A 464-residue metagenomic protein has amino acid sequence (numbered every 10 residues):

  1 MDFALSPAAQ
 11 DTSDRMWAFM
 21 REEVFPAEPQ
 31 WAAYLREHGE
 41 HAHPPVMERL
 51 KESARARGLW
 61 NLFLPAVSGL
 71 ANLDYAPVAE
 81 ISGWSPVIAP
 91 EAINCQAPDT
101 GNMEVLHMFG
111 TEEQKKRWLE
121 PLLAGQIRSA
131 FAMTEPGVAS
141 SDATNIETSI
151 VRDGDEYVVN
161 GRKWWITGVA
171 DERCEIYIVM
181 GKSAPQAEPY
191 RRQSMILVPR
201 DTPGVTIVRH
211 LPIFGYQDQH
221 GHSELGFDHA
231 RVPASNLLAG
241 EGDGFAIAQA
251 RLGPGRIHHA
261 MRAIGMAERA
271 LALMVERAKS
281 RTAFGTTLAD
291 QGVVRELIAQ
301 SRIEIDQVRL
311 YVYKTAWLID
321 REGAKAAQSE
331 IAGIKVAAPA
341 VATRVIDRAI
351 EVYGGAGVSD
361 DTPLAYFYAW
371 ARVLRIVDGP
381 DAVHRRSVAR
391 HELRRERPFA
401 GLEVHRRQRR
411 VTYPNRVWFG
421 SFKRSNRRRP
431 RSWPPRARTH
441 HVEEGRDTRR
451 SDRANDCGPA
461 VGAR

Functional and structural regions predicted by a protein language model:
M1-I88, C95-A97, F109-Q114, P121 (+8 more regions): Alpha-helical interface subdomain recognition
N102-F109, F131-A132, Q186: Flexible, glycine-rich active-site loops centered on histidine and acidic residues that chelate a metal or position
G125-T134: A short, Trp-centered hydrophobic/proline-enriched beta-strand micro-motif
G137-S141, T167-E172, P185-A187, I213-G221: Short Gly/Pro-enriched turn/cap motifs at secondary-structure boundaries
N145, D201-R231: Flexible, small-/acidic-enriched active-site or ligand-binding loops
D155-E156, N160-I207: A short core secondary-structure module
N236-E241: Cytochrome P450 core scaffold surrounding the K-helix E-X-X-R motif and the conserved "meander" helix-loop region
Y413-N426, P430, H440, R449 (+1 more regions): N-terminal amphipathic/hydrophobic targeting modules at extreme N-termini, encompassing cleavable Sec/SRP-type signal
